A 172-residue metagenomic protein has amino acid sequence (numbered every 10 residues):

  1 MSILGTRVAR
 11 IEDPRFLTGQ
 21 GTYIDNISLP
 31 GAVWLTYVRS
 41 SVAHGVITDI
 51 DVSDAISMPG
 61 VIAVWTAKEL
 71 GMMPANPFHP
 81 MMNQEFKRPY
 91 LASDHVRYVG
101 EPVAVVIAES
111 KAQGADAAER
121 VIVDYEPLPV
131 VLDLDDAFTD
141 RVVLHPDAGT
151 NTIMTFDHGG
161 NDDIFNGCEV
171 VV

Functional and structural regions predicted by a protein language model:
M1-F156, D163-V172: Flexible, low-hydrophobicity surface segments
